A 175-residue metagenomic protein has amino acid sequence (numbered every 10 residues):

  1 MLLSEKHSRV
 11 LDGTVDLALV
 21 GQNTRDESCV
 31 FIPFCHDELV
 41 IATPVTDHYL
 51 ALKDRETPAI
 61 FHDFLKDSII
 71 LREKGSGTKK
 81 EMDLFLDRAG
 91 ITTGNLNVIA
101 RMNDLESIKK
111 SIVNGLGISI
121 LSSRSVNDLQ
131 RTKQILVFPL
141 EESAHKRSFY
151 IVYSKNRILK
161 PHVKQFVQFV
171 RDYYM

Functional and structural regions predicted by a protein language model:
M1-E27: Central regulatory/effector-binding core of bacterial HTH transcription factors
M1-L2, T93-N103: Short beta-strand-to-loop elements that line the ligand-binding cleft of bilobed periplasmic-binding protein-like
V10-V20, L39, S107, I112-I118 (+1 more regions): Alpha-to-beta junction loops
Q22-N23, V45, S123-S125: Short secondary-structure boundary segments
V30-V40, N97, R131-H145: Short beta-strand->loop
F31-L39, T43-I70, K74: Flexible hinge/capping segments at coil-to-helix
A59-F61, D67-G90, K160: Secondary-structure junction motif
L136-M175: A late-sequence structural motif
